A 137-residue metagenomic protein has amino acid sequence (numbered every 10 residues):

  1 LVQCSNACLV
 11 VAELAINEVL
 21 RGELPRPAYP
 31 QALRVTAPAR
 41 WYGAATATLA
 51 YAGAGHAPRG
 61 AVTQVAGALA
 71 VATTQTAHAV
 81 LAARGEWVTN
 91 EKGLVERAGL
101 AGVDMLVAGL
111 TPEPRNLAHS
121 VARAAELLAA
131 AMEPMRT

Functional and structural regions predicted by a protein language model:
L1-A57: Conserved NTP/Mg2+-binding pocket subregion across the NTase superfamily
A57, V80-V88, M132-R136: Long, hydrophobic, amphipathic alpha-helical segments used as structural scaffolds
A68-T74, R97: Small-residue-rich helix-loop
T73-L81: Amphipathic alpha-helical core segments of compact helical bundles
L81-T111: Short, charged amphipathic alpha-helical segments flanked by flexible coils
V107-T137: Long, charge-rich low-complexity segments
